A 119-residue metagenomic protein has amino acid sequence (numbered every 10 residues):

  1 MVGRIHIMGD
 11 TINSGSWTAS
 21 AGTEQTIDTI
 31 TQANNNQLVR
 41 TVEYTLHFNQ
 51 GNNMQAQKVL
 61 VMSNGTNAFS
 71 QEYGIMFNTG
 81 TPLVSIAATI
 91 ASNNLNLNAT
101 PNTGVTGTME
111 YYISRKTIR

Functional and structural regions predicted by a protein language model:
M1-I12, Y44: Low-complexity, small-hydrophobic/phenylalanine-enriched stretches that adopt extended beta/coil conformations used
H6, T45-H47, L60, N98-T100 (+1 more regions): Residue-level recognition of well-ordered beta-strand positions that form the cores of beta-sheet-rich folds across
I12-T41, N49-N53, N67, N102-T106: Surface-exposed ligand/attachment interfaces on beta-rich extracellular proteins
T41-E43, A56, L83, T108: Exposed beta-strand and adjacent loop surfaces of beta-rich binding modules that mediate intermolecular recognition
F48-Q50, S63-G65, T117: Beta-strand elements of well-folded, non-transmembrane domains
M54-S63: Short, surface-exposed beta-strand/strand-loop-strand elements in extracellular ectodomains
M62-T81: Terminal beta-strand-rich extracellular "head" domains that mediate receptor/glycan or other ligand binding
M76-R119: Low-complexity intrinsically disordered segments
